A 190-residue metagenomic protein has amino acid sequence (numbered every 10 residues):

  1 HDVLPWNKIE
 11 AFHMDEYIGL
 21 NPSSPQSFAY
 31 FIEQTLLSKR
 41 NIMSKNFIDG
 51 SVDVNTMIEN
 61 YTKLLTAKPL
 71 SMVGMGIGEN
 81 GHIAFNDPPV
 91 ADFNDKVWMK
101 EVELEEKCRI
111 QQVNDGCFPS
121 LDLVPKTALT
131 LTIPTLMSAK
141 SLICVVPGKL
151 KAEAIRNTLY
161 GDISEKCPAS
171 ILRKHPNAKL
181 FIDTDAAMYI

Functional and structural regions predicted by a protein language model:
H1-P5, F28-Q34, P88-W98, G161-I163: A glycine- and small-aliphatic-rich helix-loop capping segment at beta-alpha/alpha-beta transitions that lines
L4-G74: Ligand-binding beta-strand-loop-alpha-helix segment within the catalytic cores of soluble metabolic enzymes
H13, I48, G74-I77, C144-P147 (+1 more regions): Short beta-strand segments
I18, I77-G81, K149-L150, D185-A186: Glycine-rich beta-alpha junction loops
D49-D53, P119-P125, T158-L159: Short, flexible loop segments at the rims of nucleotide/cofactor-binding pockets, characterized by
L64-D92: A glycine-rich beta-strand to alpha-helix segment that forms a phosphate/ribose-binding loop at ligand/cofactor sites
A84-L131: Class I SAM-dependent methyltransferase SAM-binding "motif I" and its flanking Rossmann-like core
L131-P134, S138-I190: ATP/nucleoside-binding phosphotransfer catalytic cores, i.e., glycine-rich phosphate-binding loops
